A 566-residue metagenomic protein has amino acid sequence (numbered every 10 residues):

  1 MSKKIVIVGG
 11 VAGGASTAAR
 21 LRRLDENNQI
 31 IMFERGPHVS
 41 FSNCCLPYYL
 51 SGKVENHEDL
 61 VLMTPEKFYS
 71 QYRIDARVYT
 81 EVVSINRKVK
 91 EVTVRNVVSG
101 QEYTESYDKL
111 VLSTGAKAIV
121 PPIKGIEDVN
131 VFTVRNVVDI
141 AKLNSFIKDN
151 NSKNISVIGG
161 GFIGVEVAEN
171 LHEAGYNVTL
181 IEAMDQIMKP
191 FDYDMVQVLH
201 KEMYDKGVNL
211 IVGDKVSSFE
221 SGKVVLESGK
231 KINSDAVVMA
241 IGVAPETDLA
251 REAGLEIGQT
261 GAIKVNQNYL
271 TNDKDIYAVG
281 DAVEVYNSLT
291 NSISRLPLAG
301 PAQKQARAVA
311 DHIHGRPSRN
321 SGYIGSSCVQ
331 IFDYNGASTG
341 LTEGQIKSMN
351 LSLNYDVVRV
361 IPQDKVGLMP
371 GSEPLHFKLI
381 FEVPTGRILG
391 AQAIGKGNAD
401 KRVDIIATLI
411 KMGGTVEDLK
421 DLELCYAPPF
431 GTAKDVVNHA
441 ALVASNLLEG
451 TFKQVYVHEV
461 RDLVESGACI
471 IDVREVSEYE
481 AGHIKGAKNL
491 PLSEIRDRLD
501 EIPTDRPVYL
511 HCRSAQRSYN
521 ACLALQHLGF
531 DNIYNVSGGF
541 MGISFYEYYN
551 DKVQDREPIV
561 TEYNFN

Functional and structural regions predicted by a protein language model:
S2-K4, R23, A282-K396, P428 (+3 more regions): Mid-to-C-terminal Rossmann-like scaffold of FAD/NAD(P)H-dependent oxidoreductases
S2-Y79, A168-F191, S326, K401-I410 (+1 more regions): Beta1-alpha1 glycine-rich phosphate/pyrophosphate-binding loop at the start of Rossmann-like nucleotide-binding domains
R20-K109, D192-N209, Q345-K347, H439-L442 (+2 more regions): N-terminal Rossmann-like dinucleotide/flavin-binding domain of flavoprotein oxidoreductases that bind FAD/FMN
N27-Q29, R77-V98, E105, E173-V265 (+1 more regions): A Rossmann-like FAD-binding core segment of flavoenzymes
V61, N154-S156, F162-S218, L298-A302 (+3 more regions): Rossmann-like dinucleotide-binding cores of NAD(P)H-dependent redox enzymes
L112-A174, N209, V265-Q267, K488-L492 (+1 more regions): Glycine-rich dinucleotide-binding loop and its adjacent helix/turn
E127-N151, G222-V225, K230-A308, I405 (+1 more regions): FAD-site-proximal beta/loop scaffold in flavoenzymes
E417-E459, L463-C469, V476-Y509, R513-N566: Rhodanese-like catalytic fold shared by cysteine-dependent sulfurtransferases and DSP/PTP-type phosphatases
